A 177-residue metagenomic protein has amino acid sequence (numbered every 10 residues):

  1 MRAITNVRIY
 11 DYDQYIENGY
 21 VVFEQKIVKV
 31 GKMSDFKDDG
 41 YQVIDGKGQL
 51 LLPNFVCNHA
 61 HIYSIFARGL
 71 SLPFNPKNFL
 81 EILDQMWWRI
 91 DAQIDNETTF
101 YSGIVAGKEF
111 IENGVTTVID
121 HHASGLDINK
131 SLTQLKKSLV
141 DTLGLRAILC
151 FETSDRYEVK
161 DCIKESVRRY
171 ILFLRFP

Functional and structural regions predicted by a protein language model:
M1-D38, L50-L51: N-terminal metal-binding scaffold of metallo-dependent hydrolase/deaminase domains
A3, Q42, N54-V56: Residue-level marker for buried hydrophobic side chains located in beta-strands that build the well-ordered beta-sheet
G40-G48: Active-site regions of enzymes building and remodeling cell-envelope glycoconjugates
G48-L51, I104: Short hydrophobic "helix-edge" motifs at membrane interfaces and signal-peptide entry regions
P53-I65, H122: Histidine-centered catalytic micro-motifs
N58-A60, R89, N113: Single, functionally critical "micro-switch" positions that shape active/binding sites and transmembrane helices
F66-T99: Active-site gating loops and adjacent loop-to-helix segments of metal-dependent hydrolytic enzymes
D91-P177: Active-site loop-helix segments enriched in His/Asp/Glu that coordinate and activate a nucleophilic water at divalent
